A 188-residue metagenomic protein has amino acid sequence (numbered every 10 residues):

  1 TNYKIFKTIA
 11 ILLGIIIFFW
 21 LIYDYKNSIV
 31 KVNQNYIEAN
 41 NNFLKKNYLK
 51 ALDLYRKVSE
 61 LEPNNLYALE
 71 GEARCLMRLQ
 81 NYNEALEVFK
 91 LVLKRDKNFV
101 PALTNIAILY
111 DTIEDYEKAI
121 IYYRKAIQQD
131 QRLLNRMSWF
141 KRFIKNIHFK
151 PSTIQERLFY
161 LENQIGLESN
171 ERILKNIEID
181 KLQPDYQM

Functional and structural regions predicted by a protein language model:
N35-E38, N42, L54, L69-L79 (+3 more regions): TPR/Sel1-like alpha-solenoid repeat signature
L44, R78-L79, T112, N146 (+1 more regions): Register position in tetratricopeptide repeats
K57-V58, L91-V92, K125-A126: Canonical positions in the second alpha-helix
A68, A102, N135-R136, I154: TPR alpha-solenoid repeat register
G71, N105, W139-F140, R157: Canonical tetratricopeptide repeat
